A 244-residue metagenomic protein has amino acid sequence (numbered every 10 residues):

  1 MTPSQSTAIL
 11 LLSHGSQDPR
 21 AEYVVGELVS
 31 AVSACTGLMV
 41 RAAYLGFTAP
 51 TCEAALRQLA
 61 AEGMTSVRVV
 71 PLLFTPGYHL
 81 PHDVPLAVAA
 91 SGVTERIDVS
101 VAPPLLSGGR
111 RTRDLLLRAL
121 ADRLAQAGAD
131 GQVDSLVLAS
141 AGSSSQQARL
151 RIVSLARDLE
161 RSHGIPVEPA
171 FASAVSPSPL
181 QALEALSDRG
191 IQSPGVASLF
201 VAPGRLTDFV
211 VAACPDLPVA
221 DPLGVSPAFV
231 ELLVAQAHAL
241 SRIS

Functional and structural regions predicted by a protein language model:
M1-S244: Active-site-proximal alpha-helix that buttresses catalytic centers in soluble enzyme cores
